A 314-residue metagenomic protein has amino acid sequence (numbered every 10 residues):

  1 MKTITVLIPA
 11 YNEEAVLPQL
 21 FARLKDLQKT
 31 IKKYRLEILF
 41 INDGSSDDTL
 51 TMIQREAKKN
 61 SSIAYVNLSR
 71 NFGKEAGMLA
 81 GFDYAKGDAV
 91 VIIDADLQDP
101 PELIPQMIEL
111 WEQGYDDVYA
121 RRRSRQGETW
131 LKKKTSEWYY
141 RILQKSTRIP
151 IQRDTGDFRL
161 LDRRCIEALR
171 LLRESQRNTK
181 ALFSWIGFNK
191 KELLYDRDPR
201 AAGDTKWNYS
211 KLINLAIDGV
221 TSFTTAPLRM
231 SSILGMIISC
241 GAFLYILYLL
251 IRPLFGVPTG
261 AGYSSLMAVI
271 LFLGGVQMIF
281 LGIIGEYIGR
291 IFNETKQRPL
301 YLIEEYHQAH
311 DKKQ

Functional and structural regions predicted by a protein language model:
M1-G127: Structured catalytic core of nucleotide-sugar glycosyltransferases
T5, S45-T49, T147, T155 (+1 more regions): Ser/Thr-centric signal marking residues that sit in or immediately flank functional binding/regulatory motifs
L24, G81, D96, V118 (+5 more regions): Residue-level signature of catalytic and energy-coupling elements of molecular machines, predominantly ATP/GTP-dependent
D26, T30, R55, K59 (+7 more regions): Conserved amphipathic alpha-helical interaction elements at protein-protein interfaces in regulatory, energy-coupling
K33, V118-A120, I151-D154, R229-S232 (+2 more regions): Short, hydrophobic secondary-structure boundary micro-motifs
L68-R70, K74-Y84, P100-L182, D198-I217: Acceptor/aglycone-binding surface of glycosyltransferases and processive sugar-polymer synthases
N178-Q314: Hydrophobic helical membrane-anchoring modules
